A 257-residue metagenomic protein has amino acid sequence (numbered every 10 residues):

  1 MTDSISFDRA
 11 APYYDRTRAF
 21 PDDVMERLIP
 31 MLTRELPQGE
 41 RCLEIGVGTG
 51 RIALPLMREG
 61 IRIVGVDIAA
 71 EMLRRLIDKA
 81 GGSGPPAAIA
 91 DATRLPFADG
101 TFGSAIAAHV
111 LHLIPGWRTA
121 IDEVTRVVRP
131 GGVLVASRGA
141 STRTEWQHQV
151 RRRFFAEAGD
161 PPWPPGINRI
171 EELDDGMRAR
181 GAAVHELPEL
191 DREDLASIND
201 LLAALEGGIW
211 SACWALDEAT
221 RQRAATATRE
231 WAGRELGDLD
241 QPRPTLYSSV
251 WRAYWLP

Functional and structural regions predicted by a protein language model:
M1-Q38, R51-P55, M72-R75, K79: Conserved class I S-adenosyl-L-methionine
R41-I45, T49-R94: Class I SAM-dependent methyltransferase SAM/SAH-binding core
T49, A183-P257: Conserved Class I S-adenosyl-L-methionine
I106: A conserved beta-strand element that flanks and buttresses the S-adenosyl-L-methionine
H109-L113: Short catalytic micro-motifs in class I SAM-dependent methyltransferases
R118-P130: A short glycine-rich, Lys/Arg-flanked "PGG" loop and its adjoining helix->strand segment in the class I
V133-P165: Conserved class I S-adenosyl-L-methionine
P165-R180: Short alpha-helix
